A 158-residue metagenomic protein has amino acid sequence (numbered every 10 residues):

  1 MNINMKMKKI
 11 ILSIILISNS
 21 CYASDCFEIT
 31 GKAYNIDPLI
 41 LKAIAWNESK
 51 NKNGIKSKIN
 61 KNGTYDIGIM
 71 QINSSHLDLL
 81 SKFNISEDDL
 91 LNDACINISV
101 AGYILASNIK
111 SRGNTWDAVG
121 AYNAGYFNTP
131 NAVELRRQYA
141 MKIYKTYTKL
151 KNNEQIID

Functional and structural regions predicted by a protein language model:
M1-K6: N-terminal secretory signal peptides that target proteins for export/translocation
K8-N19: Sec-dependent N-terminal signal peptides
S24-D158: Catalytic glycan-binding domains that act on GlcNAc-containing polysaccharides
